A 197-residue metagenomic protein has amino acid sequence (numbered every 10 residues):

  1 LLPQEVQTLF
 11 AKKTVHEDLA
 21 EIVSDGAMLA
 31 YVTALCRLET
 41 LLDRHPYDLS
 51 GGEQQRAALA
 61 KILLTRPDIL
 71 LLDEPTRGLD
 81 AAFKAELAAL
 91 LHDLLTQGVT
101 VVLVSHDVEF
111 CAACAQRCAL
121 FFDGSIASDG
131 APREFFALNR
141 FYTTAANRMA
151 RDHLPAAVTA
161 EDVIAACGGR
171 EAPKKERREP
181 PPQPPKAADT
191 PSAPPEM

Functional and structural regions predicted by a protein language model:
G26-L41: Conserved ABC ATPase "signature" region
H45, E74-P75: Walker B catalytic motif
H45-L49, E53: Conserved ABC ATPase signature
S105-H106: H-loop/switch region of ABC-family ATPase nucleotide-binding domains
C111-A113: A short, surface-exposed alpha-helical micro-motif characterized by mixed small hydrophobic and charged/polar residues
S125-M149: Conserved beta-strand-loop-alpha-helix hinge in the C-terminal portion of ABC ATPase nucleotide-binding domains
Y142-M197: ABC ATPase nucleotide-binding domains
